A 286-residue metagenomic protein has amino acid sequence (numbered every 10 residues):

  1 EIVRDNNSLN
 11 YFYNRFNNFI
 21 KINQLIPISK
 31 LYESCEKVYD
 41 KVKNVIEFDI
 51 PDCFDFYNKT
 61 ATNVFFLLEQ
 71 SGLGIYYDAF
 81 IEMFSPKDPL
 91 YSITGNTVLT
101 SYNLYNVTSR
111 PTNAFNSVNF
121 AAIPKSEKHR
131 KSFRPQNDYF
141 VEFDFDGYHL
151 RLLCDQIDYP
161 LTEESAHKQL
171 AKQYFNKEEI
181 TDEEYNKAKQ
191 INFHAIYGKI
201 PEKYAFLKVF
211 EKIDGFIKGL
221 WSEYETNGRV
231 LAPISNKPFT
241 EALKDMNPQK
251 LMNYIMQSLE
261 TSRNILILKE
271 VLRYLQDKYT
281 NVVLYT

Functional and structural regions predicted by a protein language model:
E1-D49, G147: Conserved DEDDh/DEDDy metal-dependent 3′-5′ exonuclease domain
D5-N6, Y159, I213: Polar helix-capping/helix-linker motif
Y13, P27, K37, Y57 (+2 more regions): Residues that cap or delimit alpha-helices
N17-I20, L25, S29, D40 (+4 more regions): Conserved catalytic core of nucleic-acid polymerases
I26, E47-F54, D138, E142 (+1 more regions): A ubiquitous short alpha-helical element
Y57-T60, F80: Long, non-membrane, amphipathic alpha-helices that form coiled-coils
Y77-D182, N236-L275, Y279-T286: Acidic, glycine-rich two-metal-ion catalytic cores of nucleic acid-processing enzymes
